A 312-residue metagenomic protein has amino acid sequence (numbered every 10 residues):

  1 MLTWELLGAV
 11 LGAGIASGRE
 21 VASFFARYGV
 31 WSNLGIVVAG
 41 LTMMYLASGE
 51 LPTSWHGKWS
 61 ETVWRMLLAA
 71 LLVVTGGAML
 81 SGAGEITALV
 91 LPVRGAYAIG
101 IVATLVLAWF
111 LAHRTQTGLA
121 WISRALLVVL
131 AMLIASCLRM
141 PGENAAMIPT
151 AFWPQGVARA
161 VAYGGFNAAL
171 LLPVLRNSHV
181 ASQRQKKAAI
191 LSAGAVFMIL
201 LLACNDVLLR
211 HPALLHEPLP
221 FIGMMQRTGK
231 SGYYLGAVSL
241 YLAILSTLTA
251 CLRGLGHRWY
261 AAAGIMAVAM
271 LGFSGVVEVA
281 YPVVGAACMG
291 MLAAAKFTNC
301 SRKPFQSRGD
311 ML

Functional and structural regions predicted by a protein language model:
M1-A16, S32-I36, L68-L72, G76-A78 (+2 more regions): Hydrophobic, membrane-embedded alpha-helices of multi-pass small-molecule transporters
M1-L7, L34-L41, T62-V73, L89-T115 (+6 more regions): Transmembrane alpha-helical segments of multi-pass small-molecule transport proteins
S23, G49-S54, G82-L91, A103-A125 (+1 more regions): Membrane-water interface regions at transmembrane-helix termini and the short interhelical loops of multi-pass membrane
S23-S48, K187-I199, E278, P282-G290: Extracellular loop-to-transmembrane helix junctions
G35-H56, V207, H211-A213: Juxtamembrane transmembrane-helix boundary signature
S48-P92, Y233-R258, G272-G290: Hydrophobic transmembrane alpha-helices that form the core helical bundles of multi-pass secondary transporters
G76-G84, L119, V128-A151, L208 (+1 more regions): Hydrophobic alpha-helical segments and their helix-loop junctions in multi-pass secondary transporters
V207-S231: Membrane-interface interhelical connector segments
